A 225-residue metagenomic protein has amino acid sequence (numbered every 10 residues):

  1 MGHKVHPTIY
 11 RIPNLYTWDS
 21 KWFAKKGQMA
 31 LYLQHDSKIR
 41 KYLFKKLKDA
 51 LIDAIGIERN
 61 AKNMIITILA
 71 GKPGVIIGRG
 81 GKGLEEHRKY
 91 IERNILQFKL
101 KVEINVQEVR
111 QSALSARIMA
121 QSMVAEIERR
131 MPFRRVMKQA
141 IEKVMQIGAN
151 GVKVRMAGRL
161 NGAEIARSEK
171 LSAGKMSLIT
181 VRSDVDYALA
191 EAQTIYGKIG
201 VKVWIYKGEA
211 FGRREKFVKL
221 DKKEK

Functional and structural regions predicted by a protein language model:
M1-K225: RNA-contacting regions in translation and RNA-metabolism proteins, encompassing KH/S1 modules where present
